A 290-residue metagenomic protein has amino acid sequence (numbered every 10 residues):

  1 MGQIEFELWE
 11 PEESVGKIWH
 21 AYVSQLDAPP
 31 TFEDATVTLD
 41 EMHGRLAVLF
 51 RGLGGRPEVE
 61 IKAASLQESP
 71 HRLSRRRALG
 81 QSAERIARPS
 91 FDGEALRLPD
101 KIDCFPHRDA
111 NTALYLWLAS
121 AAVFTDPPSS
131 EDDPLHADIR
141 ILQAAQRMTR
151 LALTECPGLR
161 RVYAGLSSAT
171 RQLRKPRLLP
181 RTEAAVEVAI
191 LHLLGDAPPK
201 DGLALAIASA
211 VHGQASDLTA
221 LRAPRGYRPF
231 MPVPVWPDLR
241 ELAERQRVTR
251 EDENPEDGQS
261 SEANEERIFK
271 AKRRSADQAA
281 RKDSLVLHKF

Functional and structural regions predicted by a protein language model:
M1-P234, K270: Basic/hydrophobic alpha-helical interface regions
A197-F290: Negatively charged
